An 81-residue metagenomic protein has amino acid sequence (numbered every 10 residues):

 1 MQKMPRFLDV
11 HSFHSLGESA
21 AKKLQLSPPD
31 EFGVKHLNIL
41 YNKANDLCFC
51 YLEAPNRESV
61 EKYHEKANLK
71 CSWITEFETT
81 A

Functional and structural regions predicted by a protein language model:
M1-F32, N42-D46, R57, T79-A81: Short S/T/G/P-rich N-terminal loop/turn motif that feeds into the first structured element of a domain
E31-V34, P55-A81: An amphipathic, aromatic/His-enriched active-site/gating alpha helix that lines ligand/cofactor pockets
N38-L40: Short, solvent-exposed loop/turn elements at beta->coil junctions and helix N-caps that rim active or binding pockets
